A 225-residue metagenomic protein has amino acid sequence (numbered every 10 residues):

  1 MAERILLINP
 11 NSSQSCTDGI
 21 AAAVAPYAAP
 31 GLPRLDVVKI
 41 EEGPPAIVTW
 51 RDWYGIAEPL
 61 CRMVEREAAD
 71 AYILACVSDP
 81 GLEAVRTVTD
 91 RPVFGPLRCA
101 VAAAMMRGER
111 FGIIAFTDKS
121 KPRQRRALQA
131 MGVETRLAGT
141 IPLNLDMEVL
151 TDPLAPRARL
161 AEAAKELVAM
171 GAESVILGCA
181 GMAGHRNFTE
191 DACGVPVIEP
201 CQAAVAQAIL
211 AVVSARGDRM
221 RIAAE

Functional and structural regions predicted by a protein language model:
E3-A28: N-terminal beta1-alpha1 ligand-phosphate binding loop
L6-I8, F111-I114: Conserved beta-strand elements of the Class I
L7-I8, D70-C76, A172-C179: Periplasmic-binding protein-like
V37-C61, E148-P153: N-terminal beta-loop-helix "entrance" segment that forms/cooperates in small-molecule cofactor or anionic ligand
Y54-A69, R157-G171: Short, well-structured alpha-helical segments in soluble
R86-R107, T189-A208: Short, acidic/small-residue loops that bind anionic groups at enzyme active sites
K119-G178: Active-site rim beta-loop-alpha module in soluble metabolic enzymes
A208-R216: Short, hydrophobic alpha-helical segments
